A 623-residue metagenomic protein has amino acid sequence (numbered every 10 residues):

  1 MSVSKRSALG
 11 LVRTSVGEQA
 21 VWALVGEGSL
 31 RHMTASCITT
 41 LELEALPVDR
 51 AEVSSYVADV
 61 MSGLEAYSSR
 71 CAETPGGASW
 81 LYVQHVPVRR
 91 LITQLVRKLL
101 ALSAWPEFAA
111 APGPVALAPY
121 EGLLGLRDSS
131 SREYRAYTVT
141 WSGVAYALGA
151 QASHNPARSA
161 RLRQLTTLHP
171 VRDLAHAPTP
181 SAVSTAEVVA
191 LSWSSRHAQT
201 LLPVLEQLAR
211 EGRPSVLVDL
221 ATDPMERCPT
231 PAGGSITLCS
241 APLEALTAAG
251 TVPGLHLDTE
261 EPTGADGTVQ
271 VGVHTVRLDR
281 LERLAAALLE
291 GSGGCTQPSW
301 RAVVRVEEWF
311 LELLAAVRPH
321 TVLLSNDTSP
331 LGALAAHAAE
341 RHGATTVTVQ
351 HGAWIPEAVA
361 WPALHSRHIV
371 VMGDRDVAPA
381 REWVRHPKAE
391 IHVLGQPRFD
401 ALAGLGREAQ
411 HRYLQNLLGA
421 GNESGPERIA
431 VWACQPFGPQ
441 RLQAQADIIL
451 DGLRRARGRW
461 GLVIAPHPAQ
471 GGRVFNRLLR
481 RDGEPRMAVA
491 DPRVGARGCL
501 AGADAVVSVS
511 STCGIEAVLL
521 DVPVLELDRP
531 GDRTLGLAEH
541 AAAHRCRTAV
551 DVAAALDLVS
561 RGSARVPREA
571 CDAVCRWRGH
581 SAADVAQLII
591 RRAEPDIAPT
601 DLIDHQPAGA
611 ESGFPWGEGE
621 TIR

Functional and structural regions predicted by a protein language model:
M1-R623: Catalytic-core helical/loop segments in enzymes performing group transfer/polymerization on anionic/lipid-linked
